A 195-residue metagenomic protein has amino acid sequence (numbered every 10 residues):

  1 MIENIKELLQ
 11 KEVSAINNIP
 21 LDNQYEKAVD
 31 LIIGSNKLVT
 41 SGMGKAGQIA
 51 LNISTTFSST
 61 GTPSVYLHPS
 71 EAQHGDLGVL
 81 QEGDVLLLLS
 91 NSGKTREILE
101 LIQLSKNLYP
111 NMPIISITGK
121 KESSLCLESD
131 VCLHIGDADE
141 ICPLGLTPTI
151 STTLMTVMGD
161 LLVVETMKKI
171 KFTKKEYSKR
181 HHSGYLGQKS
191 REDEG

Functional and structural regions predicted by a protein language model:
M1-N36: An N-terminal, well-structured beta->alpha segment
M1-N4, L8, P20, K45 (+3 more regions): Catalytic cores of large soluble enzymes that bind and process phosphate-bearing ligands
E7, S129-E140, G187-Q188, E194-G195: Mobile beta-alpha loop/short-helix "lid" or hinge segments that flank ligand
D22-Y25, H68, I170-K174: General structural signal for secondary-structure boundaries
K37-I170: Glycine-rich phosphate-binding loops that contact phosphosugars or nucleotide phosphates
I141, M167-G195: Internal, active-site/partner-interface "lid" segment
